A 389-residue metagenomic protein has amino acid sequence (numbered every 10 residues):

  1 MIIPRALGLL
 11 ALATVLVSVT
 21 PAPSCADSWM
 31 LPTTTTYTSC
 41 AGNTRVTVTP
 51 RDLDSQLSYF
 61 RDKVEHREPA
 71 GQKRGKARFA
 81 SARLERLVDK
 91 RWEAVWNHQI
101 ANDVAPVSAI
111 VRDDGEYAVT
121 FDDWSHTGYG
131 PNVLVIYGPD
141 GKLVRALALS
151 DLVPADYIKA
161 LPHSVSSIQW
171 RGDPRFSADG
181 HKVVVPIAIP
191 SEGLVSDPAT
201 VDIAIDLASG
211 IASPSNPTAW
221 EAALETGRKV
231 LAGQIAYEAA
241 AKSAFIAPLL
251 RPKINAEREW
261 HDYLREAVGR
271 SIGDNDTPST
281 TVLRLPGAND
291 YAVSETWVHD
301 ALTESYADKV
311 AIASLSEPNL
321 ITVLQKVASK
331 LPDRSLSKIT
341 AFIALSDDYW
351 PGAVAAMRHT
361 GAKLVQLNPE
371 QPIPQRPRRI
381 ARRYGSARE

Functional and structural regions predicted by a protein language model:
G8-V19: Bacterial N-terminal signal peptides
T36-N43, A109-E116, D173-V183: Blade-terminus and WD-like Trp-Asp/Gly-His loop motifs, strongest in beta-propeller folds
G42-G75, G115-T127, H181-G193: Short beta-strand elements that form the blades of beta-propeller/WD-repeat-like and other beta-sheet-rich scaffold
K76-S81, H126-V135, E192-A204: Structural motif
R86, D113, V144-A146, S150-D156 (+1 more regions): Mature extracytoplasmic domains of secretory-pathway proteins
W92-A101, V144-S167, A219-V230: Surface-exposed loop and turn segments in beta-propeller and other repeat-based domains that flank or scaffold
P106-S108, L161-A178: Signature of short aromatic-glycine-proline-rich micro-motifs recurring in repeat-based ectodomains
V230-V298: N-terminal, charge-rich interaction modules
